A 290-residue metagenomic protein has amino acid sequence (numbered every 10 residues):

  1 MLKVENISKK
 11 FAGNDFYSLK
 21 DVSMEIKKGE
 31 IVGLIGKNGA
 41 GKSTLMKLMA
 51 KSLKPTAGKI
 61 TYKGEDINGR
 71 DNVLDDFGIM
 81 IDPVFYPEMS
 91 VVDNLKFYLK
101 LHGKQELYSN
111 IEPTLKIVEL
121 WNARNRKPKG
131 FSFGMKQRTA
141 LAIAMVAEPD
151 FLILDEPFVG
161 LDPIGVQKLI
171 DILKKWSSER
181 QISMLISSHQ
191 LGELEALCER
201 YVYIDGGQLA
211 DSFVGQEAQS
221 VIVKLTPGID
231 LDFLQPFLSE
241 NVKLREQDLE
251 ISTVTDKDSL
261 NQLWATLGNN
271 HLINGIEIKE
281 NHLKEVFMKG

Functional and structural regions predicted by a protein language model:
M1-V4, S8-D21: A short, flexible loop at the N-terminus of ABC-type nucleotide-binding domains that lies
I35-K37: The feature captures the beta-strand-to-loop junction immediately N-terminal to the Walker
G58-V73: Conserved ABC transporter NBD signature motif
K96, K100-A123: Conserved ABC ATPase "signature" region
L152-E156: Catalytic Walker B motif of ABC-type/P-loop ATPase nucleotide-binding domains
I170-V254: ABC transporter nucleotide-binding domain
T255-G290: C-terminal coupling/interaction segments
